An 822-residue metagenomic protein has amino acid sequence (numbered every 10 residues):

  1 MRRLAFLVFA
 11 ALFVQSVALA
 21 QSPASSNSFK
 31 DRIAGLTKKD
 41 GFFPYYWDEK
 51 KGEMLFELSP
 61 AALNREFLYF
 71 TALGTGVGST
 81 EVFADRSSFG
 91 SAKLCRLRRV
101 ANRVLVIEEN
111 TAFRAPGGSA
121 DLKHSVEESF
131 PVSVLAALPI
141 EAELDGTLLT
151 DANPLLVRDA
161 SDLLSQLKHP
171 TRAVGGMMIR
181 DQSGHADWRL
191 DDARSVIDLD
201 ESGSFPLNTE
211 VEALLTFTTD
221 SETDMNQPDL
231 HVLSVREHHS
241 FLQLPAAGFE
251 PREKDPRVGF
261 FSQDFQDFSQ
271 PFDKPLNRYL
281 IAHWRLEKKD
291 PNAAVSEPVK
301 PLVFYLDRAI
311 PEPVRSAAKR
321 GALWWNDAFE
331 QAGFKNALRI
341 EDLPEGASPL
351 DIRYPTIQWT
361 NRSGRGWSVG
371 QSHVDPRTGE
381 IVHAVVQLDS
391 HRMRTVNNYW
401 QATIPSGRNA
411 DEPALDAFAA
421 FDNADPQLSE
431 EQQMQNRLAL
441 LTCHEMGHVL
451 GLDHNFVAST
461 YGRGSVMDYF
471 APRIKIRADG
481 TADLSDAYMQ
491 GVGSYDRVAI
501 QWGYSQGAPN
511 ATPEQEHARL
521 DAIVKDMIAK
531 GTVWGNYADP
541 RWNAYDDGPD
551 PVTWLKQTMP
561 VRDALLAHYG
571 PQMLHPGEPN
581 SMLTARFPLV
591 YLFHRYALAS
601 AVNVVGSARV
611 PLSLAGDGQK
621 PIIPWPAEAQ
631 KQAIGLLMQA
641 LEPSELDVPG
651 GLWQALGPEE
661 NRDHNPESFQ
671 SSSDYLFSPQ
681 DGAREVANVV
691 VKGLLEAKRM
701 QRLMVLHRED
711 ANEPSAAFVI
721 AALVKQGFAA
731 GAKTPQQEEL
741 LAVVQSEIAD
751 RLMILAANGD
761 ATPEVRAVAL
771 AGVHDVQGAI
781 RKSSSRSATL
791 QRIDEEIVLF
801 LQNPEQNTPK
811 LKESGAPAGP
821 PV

Functional and structural regions predicted by a protein language model:
A5-Q15: Bacterial N-terminal signal peptides
S16-A20: Sec/Tat signal peptide C-region and signal peptidase I cleavage site
Q21-L55, S59-I310, A328, D342-S429 (+3 more regions): Auxiliary tRNA-acceptor-end handling modules of aminoacyl-tRNA synthetases
S88, P275, R308, E312-R320 (+4 more regions): Soluble non-cytosolic domains of exported or imported proteins
N292, N326-A337, G366, L450-V457: Secondary-structure transition/capping motifs at alpha-helix termini and the adjoining loop/turn into the next element
A309, P313-A337: Zn2+-dependent metallopeptidase catalytic core
D342-N361, G366, N436-V492: The catalytic-center signature of Zn2+-dependent metalloproteases
S459-V822: Conserved catalytic/binding loops enriched for acidic/polar residues
